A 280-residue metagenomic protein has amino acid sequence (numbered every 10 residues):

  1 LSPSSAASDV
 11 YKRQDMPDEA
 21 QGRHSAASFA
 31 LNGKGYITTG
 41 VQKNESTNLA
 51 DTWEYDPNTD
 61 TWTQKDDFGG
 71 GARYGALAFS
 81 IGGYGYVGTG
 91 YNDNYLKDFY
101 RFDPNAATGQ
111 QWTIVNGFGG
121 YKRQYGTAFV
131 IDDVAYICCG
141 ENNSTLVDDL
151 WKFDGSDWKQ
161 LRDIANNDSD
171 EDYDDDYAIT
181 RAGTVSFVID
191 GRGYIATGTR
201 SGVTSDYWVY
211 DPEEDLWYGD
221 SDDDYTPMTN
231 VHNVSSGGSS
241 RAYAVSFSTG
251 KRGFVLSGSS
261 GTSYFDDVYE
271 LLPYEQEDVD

Functional and structural regions predicted by a protein language model:
L1-A7, Y11: Single conserved hydrophobic/aromatic residue that forms the stacking wall/gate of nucleotide- or nucleobase-binding
S8, A50-P57, K97-A106, D148-S156 (+2 more regions): Beta-propeller blade signature
D9-K12, T59-T63, A106-T113, S156-Q160 (+2 more regions): Beta-strand initiation motifs
D15-T38, T52-E54, K65-G88, N94 (+7 more regions): Conserved short beta-strand element of beta-propeller blades
Q42-S46, Y91-Y95, E141-T145, R200-V203 (+1 more regions): Short glycine/acidic-enriched loop and turn motifs that connect beta-strands
N44, S144, W158, N167 (+1 more regions): Active-site loop signature of alpha/beta-hydrolase-fold enzymes
